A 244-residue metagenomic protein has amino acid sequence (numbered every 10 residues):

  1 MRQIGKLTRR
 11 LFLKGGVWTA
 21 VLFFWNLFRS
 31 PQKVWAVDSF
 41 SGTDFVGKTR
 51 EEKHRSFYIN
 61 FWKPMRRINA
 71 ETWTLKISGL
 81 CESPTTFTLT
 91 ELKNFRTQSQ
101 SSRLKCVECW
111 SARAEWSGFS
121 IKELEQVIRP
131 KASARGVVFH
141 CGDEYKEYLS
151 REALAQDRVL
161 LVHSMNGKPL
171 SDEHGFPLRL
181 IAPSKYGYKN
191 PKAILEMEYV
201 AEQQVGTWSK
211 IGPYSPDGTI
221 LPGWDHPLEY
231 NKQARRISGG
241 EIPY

Functional and structural regions predicted by a protein language model:
M1-L7, W18-V21: N-terminal secretory signal peptides
R9-R10, R179: Short, cationic motifs built from Arg/Lys/His that form the positively charged side of catalytic pockets
W18-V34: Extracytoplasmic entry segments of secretory-pathway proteins
S30-Y244: Structured, non-membrane catalytic/scaffold regions adjacent to prosthetic-group chemistry
